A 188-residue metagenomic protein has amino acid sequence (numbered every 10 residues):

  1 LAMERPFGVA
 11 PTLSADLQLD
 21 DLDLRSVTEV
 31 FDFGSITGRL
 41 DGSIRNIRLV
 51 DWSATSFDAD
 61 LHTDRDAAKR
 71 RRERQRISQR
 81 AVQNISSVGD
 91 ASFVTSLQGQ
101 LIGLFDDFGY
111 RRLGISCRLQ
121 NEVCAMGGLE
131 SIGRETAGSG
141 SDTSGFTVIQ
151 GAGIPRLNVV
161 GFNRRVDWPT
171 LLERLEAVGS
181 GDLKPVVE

Functional and structural regions predicted by a protein language model:
L1-E188: Membrane-proximal interfacial segments on either side of biological membranes
